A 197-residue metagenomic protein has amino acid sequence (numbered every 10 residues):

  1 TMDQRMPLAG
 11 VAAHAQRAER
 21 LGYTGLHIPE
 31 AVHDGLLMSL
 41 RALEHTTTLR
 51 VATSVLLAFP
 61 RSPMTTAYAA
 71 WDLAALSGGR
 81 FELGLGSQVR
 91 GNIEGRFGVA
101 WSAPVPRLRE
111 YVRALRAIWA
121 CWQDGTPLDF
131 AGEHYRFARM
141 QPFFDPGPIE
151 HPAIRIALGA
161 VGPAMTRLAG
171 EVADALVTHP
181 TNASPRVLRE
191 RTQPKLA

Functional and structural regions predicted by a protein language model:
T1-T53, F59, I154: N-terminal beta1-alpha1-beta2 module of alpha/beta enzyme domains
L8, A15, F59-T65, G79 (+1 more regions): Conserved N-terminal glycine/acidic-rich loop preference
G10, H27, A131-E133, V177: Structural motif
V11-A12, S39, P63-A67, R189-E190: Conserved strand-to-helix beginnings and helix N-cap segments that scaffold or border functional pockets
E30, L57-M64, V99-P106: Short coil/turn segments at secondary-structure boundaries
A52-S54, S62, P194-L196: Long amphipathic alpha-helical scaffold regions
V55-F59, T181-P185: Short, acidic/turn-prone active-site loops that include or flank metal/cofactor- and phosphate-binding residues
A67-A175, N182-A197: Internal, glycine-rich beta/alpha segment that forms the wall or movable "lid" of small-molecule/cofactor binding
